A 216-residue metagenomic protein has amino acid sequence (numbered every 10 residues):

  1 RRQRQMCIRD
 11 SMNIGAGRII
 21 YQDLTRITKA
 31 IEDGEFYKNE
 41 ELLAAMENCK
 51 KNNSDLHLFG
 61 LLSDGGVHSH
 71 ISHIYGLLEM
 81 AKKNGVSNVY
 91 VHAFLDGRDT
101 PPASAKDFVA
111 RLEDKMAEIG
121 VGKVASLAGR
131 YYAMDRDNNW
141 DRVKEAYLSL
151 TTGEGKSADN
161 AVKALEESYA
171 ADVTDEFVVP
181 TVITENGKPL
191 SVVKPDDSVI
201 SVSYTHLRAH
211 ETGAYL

Functional and structural regions predicted by a protein language model:
R1-Q5, R9-Y131, N138-D141, E145: Active-site nucleophile/metal-coordination loop of metallo-enzymes that catalyze phosphate/sulfate and related
Q3-I8, A209-T212, L216: Short, small-residue-biased leader/transition segments that mark boundaries at the very start of proteins
E32-E35, V67, V173-F177, L216: Short linear motifs at secondary-structure transitions and domain/linker junctions
V143-R208, A214: Hard-cation-handling environments
